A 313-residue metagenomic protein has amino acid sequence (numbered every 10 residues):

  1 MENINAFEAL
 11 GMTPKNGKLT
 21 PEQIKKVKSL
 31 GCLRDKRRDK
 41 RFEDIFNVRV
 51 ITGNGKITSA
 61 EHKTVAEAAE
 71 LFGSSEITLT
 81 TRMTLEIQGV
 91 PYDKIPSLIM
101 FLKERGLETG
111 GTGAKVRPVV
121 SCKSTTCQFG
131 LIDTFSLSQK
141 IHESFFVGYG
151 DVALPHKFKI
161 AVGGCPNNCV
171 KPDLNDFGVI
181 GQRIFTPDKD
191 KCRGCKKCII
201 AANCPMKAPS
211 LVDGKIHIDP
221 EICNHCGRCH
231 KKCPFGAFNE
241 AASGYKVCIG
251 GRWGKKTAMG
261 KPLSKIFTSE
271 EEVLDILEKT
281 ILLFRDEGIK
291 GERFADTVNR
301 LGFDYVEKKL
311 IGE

Functional and structural regions predicted by a protein language model:
M1-E61, G244: N-terminal basic/disordered segments at the start of proteins
L19-E22, F46-C195, E221-I222: Small-residue-enriched alpha-helical segments and adjacent helix-cap loops that form tight helix-helix packing
E61, V65, L98, C226-C229 (+2 more regions): Hydrophobic side chains in well-ordered alpha-helices
E70-S74, L107, F146-G150, K197 (+4 more regions): Generic secondary-structure signature for well-ordered alpha-helical cores
P166-N168, I184-K207, H217-G236: Cysteine-centered iron-sulfur cluster-binding motifs in ferredoxin-type domains/subunits of redox enzymes
D176-G181, Y245-W253: Short beta-strand elements
S243, G251-E287: A hydrophobic, small-residue-rich beta->alpha segment in the mid-to-C-terminal subdomain of diverse proteins
I289-L301, Y305-K309: Bimodal "functional hotspot" detector
